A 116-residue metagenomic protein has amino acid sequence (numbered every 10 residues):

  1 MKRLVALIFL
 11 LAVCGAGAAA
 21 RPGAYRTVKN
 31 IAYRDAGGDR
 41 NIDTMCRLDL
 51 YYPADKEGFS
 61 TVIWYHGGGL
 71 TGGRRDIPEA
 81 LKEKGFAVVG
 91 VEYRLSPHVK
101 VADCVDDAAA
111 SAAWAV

Functional and structural regions predicted by a protein language model:
L4-V13, T71: Sec-dependent N-terminal signal peptides
A19-E57: N-terminal cap/lid segment of alpha/beta-hydrolase-fold proteins
G58-G69: Short beta-strand element of the alpha/beta-hydrolase
G69, Y93-P97: Alpha/beta-hydrolase active-site loop signature
G72-R75, H98-V99: Short N-terminal helix/helix-N-cap motif within the alpha/beta-hydrolase-1
R74-V91: Short amphipathic alpha-helix adjacent to the substrate-entry channel of hydrolases
V99-V116: Alpha/beta-hydrolase active-site loop
